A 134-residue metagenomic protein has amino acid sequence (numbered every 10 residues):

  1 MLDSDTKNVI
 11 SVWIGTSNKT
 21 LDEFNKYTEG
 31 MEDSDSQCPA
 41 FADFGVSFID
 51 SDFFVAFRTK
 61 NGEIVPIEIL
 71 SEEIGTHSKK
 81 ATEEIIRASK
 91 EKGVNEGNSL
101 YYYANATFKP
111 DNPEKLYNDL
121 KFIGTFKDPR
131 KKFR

Functional and structural regions predicted by a protein language model:
M1-G30: Short, extreme N-terminal segment that most often corresponds to the first beta-strand
D33-R134: Low-complexity intrinsically disordered segments
